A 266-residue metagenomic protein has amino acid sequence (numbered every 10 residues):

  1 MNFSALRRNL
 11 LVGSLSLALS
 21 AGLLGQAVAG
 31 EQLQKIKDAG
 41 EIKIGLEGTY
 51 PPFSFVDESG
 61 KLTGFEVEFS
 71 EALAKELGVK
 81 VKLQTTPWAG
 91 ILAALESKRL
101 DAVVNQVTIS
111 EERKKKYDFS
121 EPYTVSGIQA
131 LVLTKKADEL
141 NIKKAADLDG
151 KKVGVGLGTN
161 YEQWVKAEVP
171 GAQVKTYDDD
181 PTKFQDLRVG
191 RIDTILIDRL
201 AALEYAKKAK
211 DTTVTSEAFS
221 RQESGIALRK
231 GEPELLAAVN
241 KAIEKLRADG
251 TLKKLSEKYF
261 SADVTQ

Functional and structural regions predicted by a protein language model:
E31-Q106, D249: Extracytoplasmic small-molecule ligand-binding "clamshell" domains of the periplasmic binding protein/Venus flytrap
G40-L46, K143-G158, Q173: Short loop->beta-strand "edge-of-pocket" segments that line small-molecule binding or catalytic clefts across diverse
V56-E58, S70-V79, A145, G158-Y177 (+1 more regions): Ligand-binding cleft/hinge of the Venus flytrap
V67, L83-A93, L140, K175-Q185 (+2 more regions): Short helix-initiation/N-cap motifs at beta->coil->alpha
E68-E76, K136, K152, G156-N160 (+1 more regions): Extended ligand-binding regions for polar small-molecule ligands
E71, K75, K80-D147, T213 (+1 more regions): Acidic, polar ligand-binding/catalytic clefts
G90, V107-K115, W164-A167, F184-S220: A ligand-binding cleft/hinge motif common to bilobed small-molecule-binding domains
V125-V132, R199, L203-E244, F260-Q266: Periplasmic-binding protein-like
